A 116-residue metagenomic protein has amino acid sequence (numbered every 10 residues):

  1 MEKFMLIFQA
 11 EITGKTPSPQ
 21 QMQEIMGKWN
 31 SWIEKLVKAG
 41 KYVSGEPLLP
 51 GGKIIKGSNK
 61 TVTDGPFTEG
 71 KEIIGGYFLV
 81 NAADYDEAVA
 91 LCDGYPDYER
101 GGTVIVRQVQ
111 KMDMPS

Functional and structural regions predicted by a protein language model:
M1-S116: Conserved, structured core segments of small domains
